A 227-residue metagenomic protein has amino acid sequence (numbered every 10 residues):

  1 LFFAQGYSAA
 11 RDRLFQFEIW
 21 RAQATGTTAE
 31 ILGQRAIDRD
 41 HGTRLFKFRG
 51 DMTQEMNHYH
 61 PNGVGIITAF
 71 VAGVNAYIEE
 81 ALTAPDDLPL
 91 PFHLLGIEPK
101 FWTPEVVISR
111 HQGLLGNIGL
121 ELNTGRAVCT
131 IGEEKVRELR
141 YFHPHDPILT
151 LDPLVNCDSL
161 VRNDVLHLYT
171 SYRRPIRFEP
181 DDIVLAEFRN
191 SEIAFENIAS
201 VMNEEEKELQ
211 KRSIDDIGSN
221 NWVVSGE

Functional and structural regions predicted by a protein language model:
L1-E227: Substrate-recognition/specificity elements adjacent to catalytic centers across diverse enzyme folds
